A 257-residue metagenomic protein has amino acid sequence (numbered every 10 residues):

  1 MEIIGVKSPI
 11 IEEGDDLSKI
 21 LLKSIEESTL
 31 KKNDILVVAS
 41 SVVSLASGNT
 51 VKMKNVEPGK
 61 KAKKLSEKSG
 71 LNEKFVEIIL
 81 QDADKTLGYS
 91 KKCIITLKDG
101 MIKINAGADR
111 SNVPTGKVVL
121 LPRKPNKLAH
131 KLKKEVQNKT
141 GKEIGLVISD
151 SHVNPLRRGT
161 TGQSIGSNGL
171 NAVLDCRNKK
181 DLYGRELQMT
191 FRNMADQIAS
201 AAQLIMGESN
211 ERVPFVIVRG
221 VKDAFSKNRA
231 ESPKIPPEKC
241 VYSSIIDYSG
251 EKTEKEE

Functional and structural regions predicted by a protein language model:
M1-E257: N-terminal and secondary-structure boundary signal
